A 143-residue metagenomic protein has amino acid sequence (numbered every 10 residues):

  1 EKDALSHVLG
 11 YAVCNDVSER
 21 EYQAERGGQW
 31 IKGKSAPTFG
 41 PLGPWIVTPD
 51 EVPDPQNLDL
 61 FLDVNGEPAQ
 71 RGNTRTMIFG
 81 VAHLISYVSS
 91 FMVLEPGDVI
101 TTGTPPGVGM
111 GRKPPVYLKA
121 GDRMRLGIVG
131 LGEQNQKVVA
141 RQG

Functional and structural regions predicted by a protein language model:
E1-Y11: N-terminal accessory regions of nucleic-acid-interacting proteins
R20-G143: Catalytic-pocket segment enriched in acidic/His residues
